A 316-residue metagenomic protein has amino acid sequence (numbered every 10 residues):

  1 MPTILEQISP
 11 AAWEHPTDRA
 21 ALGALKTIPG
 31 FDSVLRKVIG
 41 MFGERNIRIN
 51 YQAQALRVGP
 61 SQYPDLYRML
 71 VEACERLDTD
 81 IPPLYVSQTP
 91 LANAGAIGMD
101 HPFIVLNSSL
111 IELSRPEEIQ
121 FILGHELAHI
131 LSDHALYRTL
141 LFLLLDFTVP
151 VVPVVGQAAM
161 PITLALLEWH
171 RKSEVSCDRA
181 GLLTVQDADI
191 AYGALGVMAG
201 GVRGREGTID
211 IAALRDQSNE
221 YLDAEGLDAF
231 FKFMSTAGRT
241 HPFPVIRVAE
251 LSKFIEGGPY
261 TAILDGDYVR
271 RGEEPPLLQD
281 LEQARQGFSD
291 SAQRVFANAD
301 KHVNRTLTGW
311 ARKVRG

Functional and structural regions predicted by a protein language model:
M1-D100, T261-G316: Hydrophobic or amphipathic, alpha-helical segments that drive membrane association/targeting
G30, S87-G95, D100, L182-Q283: Active-site-proximal gating segments in proteases and membrane effectors
Q54, S61-D65, A73-T79, A159-D223: Short helix/loop segments within enzyme catalytic domains that coordinate or immediately flank catalytic cofactors
V58-S61, D65, V105-F121, A165-K172: Short pre-active-site segment immediately N-terminal to the catalytic Zn-binding motif
L70, H125, C177, F243: Divalent metal-coordination and catalytic microenvironments
S87-A92, L110, L145-D146: Short glycine-enriched loops at secondary-structure junctions
L127-D146: Catalytic Zn2+-binding segment of zinc metalloproteases
L140-L166: Membrane-inserting effector segments that mediate pore formation, membrane fusion, or transient membrane insertion
